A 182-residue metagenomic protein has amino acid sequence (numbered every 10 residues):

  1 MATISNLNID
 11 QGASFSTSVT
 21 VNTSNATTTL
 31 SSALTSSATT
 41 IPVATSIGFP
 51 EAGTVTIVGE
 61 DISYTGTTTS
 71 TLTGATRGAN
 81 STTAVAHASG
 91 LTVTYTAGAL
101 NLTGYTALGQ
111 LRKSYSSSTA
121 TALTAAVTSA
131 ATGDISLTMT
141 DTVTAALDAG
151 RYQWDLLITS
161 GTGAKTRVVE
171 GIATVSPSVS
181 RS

Functional and structural regions predicted by a protein language model:
M1-S24, A97-S182: Contiguous segments within soluble domain cores/interaction surfaces
S24-A97: Autoprocessing Asn-cyclization modules and mimics
